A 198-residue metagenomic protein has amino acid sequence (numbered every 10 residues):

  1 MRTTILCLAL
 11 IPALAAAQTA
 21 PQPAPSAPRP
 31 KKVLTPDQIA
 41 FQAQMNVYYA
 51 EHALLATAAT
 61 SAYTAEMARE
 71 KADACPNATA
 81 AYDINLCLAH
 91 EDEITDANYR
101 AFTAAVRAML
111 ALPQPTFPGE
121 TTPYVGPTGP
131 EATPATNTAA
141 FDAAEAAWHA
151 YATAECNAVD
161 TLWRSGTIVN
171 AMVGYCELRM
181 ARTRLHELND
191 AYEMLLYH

Functional and structural regions predicted by a protein language model:
M1-T4: Positively charged n-region of N-terminal signal peptides that target proteins for export
A9-A17: Hydrophobic h-region of N-terminal signal peptides that target proteins for export in Gram-negative bacteria
Q18-H198: N-terminal alpha-helical modules
